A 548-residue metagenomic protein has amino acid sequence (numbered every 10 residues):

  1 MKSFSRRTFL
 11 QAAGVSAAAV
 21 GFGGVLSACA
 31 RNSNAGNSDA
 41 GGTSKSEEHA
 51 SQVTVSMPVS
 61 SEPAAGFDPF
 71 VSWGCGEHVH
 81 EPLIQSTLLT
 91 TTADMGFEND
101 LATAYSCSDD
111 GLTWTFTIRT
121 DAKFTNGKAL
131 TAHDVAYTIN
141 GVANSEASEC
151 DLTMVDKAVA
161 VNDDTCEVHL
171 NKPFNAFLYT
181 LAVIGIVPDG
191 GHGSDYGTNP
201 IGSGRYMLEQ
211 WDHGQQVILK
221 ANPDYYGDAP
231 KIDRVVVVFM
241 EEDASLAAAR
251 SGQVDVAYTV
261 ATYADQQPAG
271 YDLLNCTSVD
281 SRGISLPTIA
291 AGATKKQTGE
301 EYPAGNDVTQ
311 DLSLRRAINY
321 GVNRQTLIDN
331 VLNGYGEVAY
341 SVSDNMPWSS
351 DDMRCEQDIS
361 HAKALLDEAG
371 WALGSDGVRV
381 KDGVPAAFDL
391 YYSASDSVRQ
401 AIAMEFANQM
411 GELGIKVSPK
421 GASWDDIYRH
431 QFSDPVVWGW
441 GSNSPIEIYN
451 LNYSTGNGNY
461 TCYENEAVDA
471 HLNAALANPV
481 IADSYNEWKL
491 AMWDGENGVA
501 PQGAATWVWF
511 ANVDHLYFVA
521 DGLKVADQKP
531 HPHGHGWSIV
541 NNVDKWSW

Functional and structural regions predicted by a protein language model:
F9, G14-A19, G24-L26, D212 (+4 more regions): Detector for C-terminal structural segments
M57-C107, I201: N-terminal lobe/hinge region of extracytoplasmic solute-binding protein
G96, P173, Y179-P230, R234 (+5 more regions): Gly/Pro-rich hinge or "lid" segments in bacterial periplasmic/extracellular proteins
T103-E146, E167, A248, V308: Aromatic- and charge-enriched surface segment that lines or borders ligand/interaction sites
S106, T113, T117, S148-G191 (+1 more regions): Surface-exposed binding/hinge segments that line and control ligand-binding clefts or catalytic entry sites
T131-T138, D163-T165, H169, G204-R205 (+5 more regions): Alpha-helical secondary-structure segments
P223-Q267, K416-S418: Ligand-site clamp/hinge motif
A372-S442: Ligand/substrate-recognition segments at binding pockets and active sites
